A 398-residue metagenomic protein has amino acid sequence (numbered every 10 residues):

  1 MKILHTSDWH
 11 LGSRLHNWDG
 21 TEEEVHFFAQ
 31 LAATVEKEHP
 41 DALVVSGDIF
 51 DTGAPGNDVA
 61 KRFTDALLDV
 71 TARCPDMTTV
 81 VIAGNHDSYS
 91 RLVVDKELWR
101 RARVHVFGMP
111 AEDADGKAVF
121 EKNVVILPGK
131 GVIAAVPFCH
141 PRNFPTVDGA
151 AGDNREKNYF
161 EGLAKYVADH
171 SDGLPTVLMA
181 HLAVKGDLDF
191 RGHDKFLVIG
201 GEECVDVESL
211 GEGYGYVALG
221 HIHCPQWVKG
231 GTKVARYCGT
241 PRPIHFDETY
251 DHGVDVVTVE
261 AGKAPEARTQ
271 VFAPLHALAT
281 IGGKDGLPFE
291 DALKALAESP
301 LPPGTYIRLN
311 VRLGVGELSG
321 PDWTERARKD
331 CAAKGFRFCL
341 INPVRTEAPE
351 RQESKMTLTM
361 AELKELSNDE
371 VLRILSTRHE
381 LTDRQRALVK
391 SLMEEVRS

Functional and structural regions predicted by a protein language model:
M1-L68, A72-D76, L178, E394-S398: N-terminal active-site segment of His-dependent metallophosphoesterases
D8, D48, F63, G84 (+6 more regions): Divalent metal-coordination and catalytic microenvironments
A42, V259-S398: Accessory, non-catalytic peripheral segments of nucleic-acid enzymes
P55, H86-V234: His/Asp/Glu-rich metal-coordinating catalytic cores of metallo-dependent phosphodiesterases/hydrolases acting on
V59-A66, L197-E203, T324: Charged helix-capping and loop-helix junction motifs
A72-C74, E208-G213, G230, S299-P302 (+1 more regions): Short, conserved loop/helix-junction motifs that constitute active-site signature segments in enzyme catalytic cores
V207-L210, Y214-G282: A conserved active-site cap/scaffold subdomain adjacent to cofactor or substrate pockets
